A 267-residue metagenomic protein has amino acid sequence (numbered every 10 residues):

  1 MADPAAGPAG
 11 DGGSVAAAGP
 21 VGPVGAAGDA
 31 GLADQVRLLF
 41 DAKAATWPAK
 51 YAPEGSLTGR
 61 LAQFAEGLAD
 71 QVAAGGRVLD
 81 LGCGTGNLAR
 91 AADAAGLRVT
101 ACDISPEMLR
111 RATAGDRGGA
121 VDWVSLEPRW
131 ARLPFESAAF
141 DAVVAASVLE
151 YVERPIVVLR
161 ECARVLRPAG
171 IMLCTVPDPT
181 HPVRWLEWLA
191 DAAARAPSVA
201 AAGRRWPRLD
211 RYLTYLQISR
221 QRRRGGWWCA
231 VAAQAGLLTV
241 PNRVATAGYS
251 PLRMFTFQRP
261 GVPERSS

Functional and structural regions predicted by a protein language model:
A2-D3, G25-A73, N87, A91 (+1 more regions): Conserved class I S-adenosyl-L-methionine
G75-G84: Conserved class I S-adenosyl-L-methionine
T85-R132: Class I SAM-dependent methyltransferase SAM/SAH-binding core
V144: A conserved beta-strand element that flanks and buttresses the S-adenosyl-L-methionine
S147-V148: Short catalytic micro-motifs in class I SAM-dependent methyltransferases
I156-P168: A short glycine-rich, Lys/Arg-flanked "PGG" loop and its adjoining helix->strand segment in the class I
L173-A201: Conserved class I S-adenosyl-L-methionine
I218-A235: Short alpha-helix
